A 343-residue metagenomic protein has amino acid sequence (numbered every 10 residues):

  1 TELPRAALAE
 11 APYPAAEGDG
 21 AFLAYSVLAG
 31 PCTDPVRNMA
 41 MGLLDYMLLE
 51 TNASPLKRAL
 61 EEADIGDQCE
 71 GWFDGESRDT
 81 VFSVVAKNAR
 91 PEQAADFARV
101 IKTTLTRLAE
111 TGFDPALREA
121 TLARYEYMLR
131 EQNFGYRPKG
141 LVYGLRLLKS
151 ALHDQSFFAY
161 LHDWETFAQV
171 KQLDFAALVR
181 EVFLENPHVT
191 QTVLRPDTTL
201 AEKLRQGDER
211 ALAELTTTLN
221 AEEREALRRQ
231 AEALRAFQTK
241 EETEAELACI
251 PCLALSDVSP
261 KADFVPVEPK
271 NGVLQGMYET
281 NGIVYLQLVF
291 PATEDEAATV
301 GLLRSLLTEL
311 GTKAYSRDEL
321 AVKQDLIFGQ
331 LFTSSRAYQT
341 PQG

Functional and structural regions predicted by a protein language model:
T1-D34, Y46-D96, D114-V142, E165-E185 (+2 more regions): Non-catalytic beta-strand/loop surface segments
L44, F97-L105, L303: Short amphipathic C-terminal alpha-helix that caps PH/PH-like domains
K102-G112, L310, F328: A common structural junction motif
G140, G144, L152, S156-F157: Long, charge-rich alpha-helical interaction segments
L161-H162: Eukaryote-biased recognition of long, low-complexity, charge-rich segments
K171-R210: Extended, domain-scale alpha-helical bundle/helix-rich regions
T199-F237: N-terminal leader/propeptide and maturation segments of large enzyme subunits in energy/redox metabolism and hydrolases
G301-T308: Active-site SXXK
